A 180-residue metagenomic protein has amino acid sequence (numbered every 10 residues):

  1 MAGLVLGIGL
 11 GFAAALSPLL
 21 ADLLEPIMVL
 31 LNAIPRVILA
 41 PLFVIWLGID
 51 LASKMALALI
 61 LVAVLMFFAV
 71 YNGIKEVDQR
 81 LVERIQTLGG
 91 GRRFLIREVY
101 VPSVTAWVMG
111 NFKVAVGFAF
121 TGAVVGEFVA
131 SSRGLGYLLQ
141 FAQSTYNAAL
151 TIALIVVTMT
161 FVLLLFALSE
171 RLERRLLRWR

Functional and structural regions predicted by a protein language model:
M1-M28: Transmembrane-helix boundary motif in ABC transporter permease subunits
I8-A13, P41-L42, W46, M66 (+1 more regions): Alpha-helical transmembrane segments of multipass membrane proteins
A14-L19, L47-I49, L61, V125 (+2 more regions): Short helix-capping/hinge motifs at transmembrane helix termini and TM-loop junctions
M28-L65, N72-G73: Generic hydrophobic transmembrane alpha-helix motif, especially the helices
A56-I60, R93-G126, A153, T158 (+2 more regions): Transmembrane alpha-helices
A69-V114, L135, L139: Short cytoplasmic-facing helical segments at TM-TM junctions of multi-pass membrane proteins
G136-E173: Hydrophobic alpha-helical transmembrane segments of polytopic membrane proteins
E173-R180: Short cytosolic juxtamembrane segments of multi-pass membrane proteins
